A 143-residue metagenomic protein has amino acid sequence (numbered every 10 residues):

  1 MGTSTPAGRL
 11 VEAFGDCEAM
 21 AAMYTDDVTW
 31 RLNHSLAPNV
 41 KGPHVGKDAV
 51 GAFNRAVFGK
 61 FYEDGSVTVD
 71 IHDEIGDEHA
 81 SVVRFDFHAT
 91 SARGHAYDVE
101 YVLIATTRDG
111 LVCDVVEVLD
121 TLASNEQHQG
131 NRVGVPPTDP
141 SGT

Functional and structural regions predicted by a protein language model:
M1-A22, D26, V133-T143: Short, low-complexity N-terminal intrinsically disordered segments enriched in polar/charged residues
P6, F53-N54, Y101: Hydrophobic alpha-helical segments typical of transmembrane helices and their membrane-interface/capping positions
L10, M20-A21, V28, G46 (+4 more regions): Hydrophobic pocket/interface hotspot
L10-A13, F53-V57, Q127: Residues that form generic nucleotide/phosphate-binding pockets
C17, T25-G76: A solvent-exposed, acidic/Ser-Thr-rich amphipathic alpha-helical stretch
G59-T143: A beta-strand edge to alpha-helix "cap/lid" segment located at domain peripheries
